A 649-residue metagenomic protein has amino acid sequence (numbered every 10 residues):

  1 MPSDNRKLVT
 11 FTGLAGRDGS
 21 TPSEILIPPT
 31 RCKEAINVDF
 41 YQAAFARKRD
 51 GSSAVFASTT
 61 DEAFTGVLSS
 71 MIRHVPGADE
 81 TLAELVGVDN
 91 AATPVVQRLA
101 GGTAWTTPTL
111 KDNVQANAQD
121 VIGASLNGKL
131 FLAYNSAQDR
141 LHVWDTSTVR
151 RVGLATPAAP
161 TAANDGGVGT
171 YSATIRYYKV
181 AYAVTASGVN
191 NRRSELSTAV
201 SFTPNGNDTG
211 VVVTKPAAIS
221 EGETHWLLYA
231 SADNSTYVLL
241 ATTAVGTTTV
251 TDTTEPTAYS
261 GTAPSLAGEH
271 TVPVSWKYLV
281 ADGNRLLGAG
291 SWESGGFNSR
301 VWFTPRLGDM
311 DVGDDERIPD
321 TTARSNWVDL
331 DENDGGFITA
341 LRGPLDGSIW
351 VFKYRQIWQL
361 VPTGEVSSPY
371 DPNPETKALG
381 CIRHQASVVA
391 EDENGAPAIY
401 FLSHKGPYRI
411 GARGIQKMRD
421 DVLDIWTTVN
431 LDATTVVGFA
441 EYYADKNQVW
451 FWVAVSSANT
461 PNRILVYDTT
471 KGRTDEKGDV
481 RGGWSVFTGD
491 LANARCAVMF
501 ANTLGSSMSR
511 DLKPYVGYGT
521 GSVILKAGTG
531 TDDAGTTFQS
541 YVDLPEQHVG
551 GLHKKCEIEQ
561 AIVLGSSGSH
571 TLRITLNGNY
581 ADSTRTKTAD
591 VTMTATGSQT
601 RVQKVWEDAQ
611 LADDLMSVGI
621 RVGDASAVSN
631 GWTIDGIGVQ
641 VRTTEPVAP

Functional and structural regions predicted by a protein language model:
M1-V95, L99-T106, N113-G128, G206 (+2 more regions): Beta-sheet repeat architectures centered on beta-propellers
P2-N5, L14-A15, T21, P28 (+4 more regions): Disordered, low-complexity "stalk" and linker segments at domain junctions of extracellular and cell-surface proteins
S69-I72, P160-N164, A340-L341, A440: Short amphipathic beta-strand and strand-loop transition segments with alternating hydrophobic
T81-L85, V272, G343-L345: Membrane-entry segments of alpha-helical transmembrane domains in multi-pass membrane proteins
P94, D139-L141, I357, P407: Structural signal for beta-propeller blades
V121-I122, K277, T339-A340, G347 (+1 more regions): Beta-propeller and closely related beta-sheet repeat lectin domains
G167-S220, A230-Y237, V250-D252, L279-P319 (+8 more regions): Subunit-assembly interface segments of extracellular/virion macromolecular structures
P273, N333-G336, C381: Short loop/turn positions that demarcate and connect the beta-strands within blades of beta-propeller repeat domains
